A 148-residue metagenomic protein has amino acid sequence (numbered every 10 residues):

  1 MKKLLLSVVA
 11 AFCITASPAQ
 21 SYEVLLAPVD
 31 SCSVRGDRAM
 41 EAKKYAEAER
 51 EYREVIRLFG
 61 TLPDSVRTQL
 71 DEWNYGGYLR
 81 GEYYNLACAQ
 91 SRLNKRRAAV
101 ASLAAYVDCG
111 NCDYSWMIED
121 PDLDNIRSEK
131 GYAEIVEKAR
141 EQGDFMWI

Functional and structural regions predicted by a protein language model:
S21-E23, F59-G76: Flexible helix-coil transition and linker loops at the boundaries of alpha-helical arrays
A27, D71-L79, D113-S115, D122: Structural signature of alpha-solenoid helical repeat junctions
V34, N85, E119-D122: "A position-specific structural signal for the A-helix of alpha-solenoid helical repeats
S128-I148: Pro/Ala/Gly-rich low-complexity, hydrophilic intrinsically disordered segments
